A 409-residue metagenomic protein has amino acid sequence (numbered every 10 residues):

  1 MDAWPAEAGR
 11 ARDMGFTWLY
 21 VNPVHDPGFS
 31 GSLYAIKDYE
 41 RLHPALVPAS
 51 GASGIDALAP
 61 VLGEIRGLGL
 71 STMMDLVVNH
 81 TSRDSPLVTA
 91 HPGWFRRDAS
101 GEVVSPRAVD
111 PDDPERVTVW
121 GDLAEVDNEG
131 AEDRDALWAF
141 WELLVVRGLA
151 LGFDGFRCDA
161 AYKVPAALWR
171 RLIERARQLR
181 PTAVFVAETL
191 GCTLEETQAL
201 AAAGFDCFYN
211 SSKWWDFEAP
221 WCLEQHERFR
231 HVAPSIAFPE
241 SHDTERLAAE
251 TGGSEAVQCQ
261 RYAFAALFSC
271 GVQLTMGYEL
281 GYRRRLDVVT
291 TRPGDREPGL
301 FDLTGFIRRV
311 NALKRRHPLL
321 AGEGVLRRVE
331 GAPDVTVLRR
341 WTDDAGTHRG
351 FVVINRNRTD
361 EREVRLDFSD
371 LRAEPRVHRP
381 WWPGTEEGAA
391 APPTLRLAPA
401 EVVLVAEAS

Functional and structural regions predicted by a protein language model:
M1-M74, N79-T81, P86-T89, G277 (+1 more regions): N-terminal structural segment of carbohydrate-active enzymes
A59-L62, G67-M73, S82-G294, G322 (+2 more regions): Alpha-amylase-like alpha-glycosidases and glucanotransferases acting on alpha-linked glucans and related
H242, A265, V310, N355 (+1 more regions): Hydrophobic, well-ordered secondary-structure elements that form the walls of internal hydrophobic environments
P298-L320: Catalytic cores of secreted or luminal carbohydrate-active enzymes
L319-E323, I354, E386: A conserved amphipathic helix/loop scaffold that creates a polar/acidic microenvironment used either to coordinate
V329-L371: Carbohydrate-binding surface patches
F368-G384: Solvent-exposed beta-hairpin/edge-strand motifs
A389-S409: C-terminal beta-strand-rich structural cap/linker in extracellular carbohydrate-active enzymes
